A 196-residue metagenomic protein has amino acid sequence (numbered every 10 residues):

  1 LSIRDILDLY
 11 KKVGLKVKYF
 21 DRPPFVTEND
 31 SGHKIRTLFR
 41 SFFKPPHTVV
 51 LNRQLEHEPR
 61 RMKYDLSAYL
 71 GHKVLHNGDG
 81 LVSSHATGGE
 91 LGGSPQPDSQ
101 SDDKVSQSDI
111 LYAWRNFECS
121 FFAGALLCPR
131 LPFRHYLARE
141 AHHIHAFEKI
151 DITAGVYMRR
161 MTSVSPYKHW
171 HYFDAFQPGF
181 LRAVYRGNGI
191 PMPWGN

Functional and structural regions predicted by a protein language model:
L1-N196: Active-site hotspot residues in diverse enzymes, especially metal/ion-binding acidic/histidine motifs
